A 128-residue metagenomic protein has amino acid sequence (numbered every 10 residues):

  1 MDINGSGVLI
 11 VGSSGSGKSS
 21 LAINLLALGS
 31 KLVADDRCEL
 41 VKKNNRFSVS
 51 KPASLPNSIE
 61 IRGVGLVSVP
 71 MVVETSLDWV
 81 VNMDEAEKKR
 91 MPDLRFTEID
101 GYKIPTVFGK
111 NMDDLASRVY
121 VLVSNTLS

Functional and structural regions predicted by a protein language model:
M1, V41, R95-I99: Short acidic-hydrophobic surface loop/beta-edge motif
M1-S6, V11, K43, S48 (+1 more regions): Extreme N-terminal, non-catalytic leader segments that precede Walker-type/kinase nucleotide-binding cores
N4-L26: Glycine-rich phosphate-binding P-loop
K18, N57-S58, D113-L115: A short local loop/turn or secondary-structure capping micro-motif enriched for an aromatic residue
L28-S30, K103-I104: Short active-site oxyanion
K31-E85: Conserved nucleotide-sensing/catalytic segment adjacent to the nucleotide-binding pocket in NTP-handling enzymes
E74-S128: Conserved NTP phosphate-binding and transfer environment spanning the P-loop NTPase/kinase superfamily
